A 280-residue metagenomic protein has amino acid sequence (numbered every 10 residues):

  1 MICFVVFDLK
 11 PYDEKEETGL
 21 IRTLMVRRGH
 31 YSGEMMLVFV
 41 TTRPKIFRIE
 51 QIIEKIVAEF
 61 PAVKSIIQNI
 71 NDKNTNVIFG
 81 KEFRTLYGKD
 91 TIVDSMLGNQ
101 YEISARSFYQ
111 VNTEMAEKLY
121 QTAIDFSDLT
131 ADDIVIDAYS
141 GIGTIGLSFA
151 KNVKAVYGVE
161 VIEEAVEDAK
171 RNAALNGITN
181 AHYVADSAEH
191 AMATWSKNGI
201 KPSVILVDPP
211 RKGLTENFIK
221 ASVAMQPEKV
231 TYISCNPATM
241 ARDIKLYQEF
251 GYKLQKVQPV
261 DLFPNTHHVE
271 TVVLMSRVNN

Functional and structural regions predicted by a protein language model:
M1-K15, G19-L20, T42-I67: Internal alpha/beta scaffold segment
K10-D13, L24-M25, Q255-P259: A short linear hydrophobic-aromatic micro-motif
T18-Y31: Short edge beta-strands and adjacent turn/loop segments
V26, G33-T42, Q100-S104, V204: Short, aliphatic-rich beta-strand segments
G29, T42, S276-V278: Residue-level recognition of strand-loop junctions within catalytic nucleotide-signaling folds
H30-G33, A62: Short flexible coil/turn linkers enriched for glycine and charged/polar residues that connect secondary-structure
G33-M35, I46-R48, T75-V77: Intrinsically disordered, low-complexity acidic/polar segments
Q51-A58, A62-N280: Rossmann-like S-adenosyl-L-methionine
